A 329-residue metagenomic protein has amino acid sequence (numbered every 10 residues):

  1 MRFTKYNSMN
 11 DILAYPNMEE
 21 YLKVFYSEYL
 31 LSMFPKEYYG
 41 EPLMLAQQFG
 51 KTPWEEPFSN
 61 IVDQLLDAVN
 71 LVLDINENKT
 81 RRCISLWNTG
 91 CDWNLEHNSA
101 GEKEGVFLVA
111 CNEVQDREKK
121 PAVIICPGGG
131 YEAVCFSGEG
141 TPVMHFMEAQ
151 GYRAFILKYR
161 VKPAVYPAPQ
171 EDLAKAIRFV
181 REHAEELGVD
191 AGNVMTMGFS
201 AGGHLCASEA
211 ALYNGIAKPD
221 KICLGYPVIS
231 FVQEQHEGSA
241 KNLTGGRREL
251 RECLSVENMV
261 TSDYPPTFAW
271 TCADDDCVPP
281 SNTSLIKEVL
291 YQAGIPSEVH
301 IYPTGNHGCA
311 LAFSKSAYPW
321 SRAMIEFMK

Functional and structural regions predicted by a protein language model:
M1-G101: N-terminal targeting or regulatory segments adjacent to alpha/beta-hydrolase or S9 domains
R2-M33, S284-K329: C-terminal catalytic histidine-bearing segment of alpha/beta-hydrolase fold enzymes
K119-G128: Short beta-strand element of the alpha/beta-hydrolase
V134-V143, F155-A191, A312-A317: Catalytic nucleophile-loop/oxyanion-hole region of alpha/beta-hydrolase and closely related hydrolase-like folds
K175-A240, R248-E252: Primarily recognizes the serine-hydrolase "nucleophile elbow" in alpha/beta-hydrolase and SGNH/GDSL folds
T244-M259, Y264-P265: Active-site nucleophile elbow and catalytic-triad environment of alpha/beta-hydrolase enzymes
D263, F268-T271, D275: Short beta-strand/loop motif that positions the catalytic acidic residue of the alpha/beta-hydrolase fold
D276-L285: Conserved alpha/beta-hydrolase "acid-adjacent" motif
